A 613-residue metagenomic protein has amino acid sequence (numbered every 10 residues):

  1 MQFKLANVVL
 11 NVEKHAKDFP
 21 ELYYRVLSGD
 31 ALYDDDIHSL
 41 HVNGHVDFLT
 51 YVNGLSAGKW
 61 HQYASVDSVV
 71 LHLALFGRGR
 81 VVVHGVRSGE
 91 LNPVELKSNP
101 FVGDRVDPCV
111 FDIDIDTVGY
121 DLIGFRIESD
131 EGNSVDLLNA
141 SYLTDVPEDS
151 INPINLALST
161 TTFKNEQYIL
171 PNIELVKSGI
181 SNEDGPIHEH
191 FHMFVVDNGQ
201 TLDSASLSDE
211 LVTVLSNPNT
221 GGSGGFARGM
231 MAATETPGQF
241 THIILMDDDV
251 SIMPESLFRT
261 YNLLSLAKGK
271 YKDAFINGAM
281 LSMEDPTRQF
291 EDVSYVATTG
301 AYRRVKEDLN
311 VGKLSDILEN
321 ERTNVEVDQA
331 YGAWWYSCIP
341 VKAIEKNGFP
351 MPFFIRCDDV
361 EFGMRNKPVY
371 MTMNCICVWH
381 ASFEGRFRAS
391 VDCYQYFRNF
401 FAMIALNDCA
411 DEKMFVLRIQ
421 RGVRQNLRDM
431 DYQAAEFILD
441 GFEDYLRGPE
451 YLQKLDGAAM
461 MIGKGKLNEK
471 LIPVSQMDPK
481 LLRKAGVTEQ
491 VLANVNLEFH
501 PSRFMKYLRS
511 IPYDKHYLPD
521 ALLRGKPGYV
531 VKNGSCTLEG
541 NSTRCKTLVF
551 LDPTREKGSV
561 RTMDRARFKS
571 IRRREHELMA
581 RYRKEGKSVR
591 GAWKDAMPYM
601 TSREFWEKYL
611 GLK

Functional and structural regions predicted by a protein language model:
M1-I127, R398-K613: Terminal low-complexity segments of carbohydrate-biosynthetic enzymes
L138-V146, M373-S390: Active-site donor/metal-binding and catalytic loop motifs of nucleotide-sugar-dependent glycosylation enzymes
N165-D184: Short, well-formed alpha-helical segments that are part of the catalytic scaffolds of diverse glycosyltransferases
D197-S204: A conserved acidic beta->alpha catalytic loop
G238-S251: Short beta-strand-to-loop acidic/aromatic patch adjacent to the donor-nucleotide binding site
E255-V305: Conserved donor NDP-sugar-binding/catalytic core segment of glycosyltransferases
E307-Y336, G385-F387: A recurrent flexible, glycine/aromatic-enriched loop bordering the glycosyltransferase active site that acts as
G332-W334, E345-F362, V369-V378, V391: Donor nucleotide-sugar recognition loop
